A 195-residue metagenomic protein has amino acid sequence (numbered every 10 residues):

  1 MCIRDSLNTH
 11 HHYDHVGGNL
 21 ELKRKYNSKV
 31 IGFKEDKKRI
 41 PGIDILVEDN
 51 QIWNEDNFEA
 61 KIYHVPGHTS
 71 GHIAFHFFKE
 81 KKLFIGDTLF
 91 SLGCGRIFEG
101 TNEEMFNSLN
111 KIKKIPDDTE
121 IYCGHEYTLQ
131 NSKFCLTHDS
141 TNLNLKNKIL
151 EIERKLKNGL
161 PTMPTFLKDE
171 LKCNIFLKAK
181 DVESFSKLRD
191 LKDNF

Functional and structural regions predicted by a protein language model:
R4, I40-L136, D193: Catalytic core of the metallo-beta-lactamase
R4-K61, E151-K155: Active-site HxH/HxHxD metal-binding segment of metal-dependent hydrolases
H10, L22, D87, H125 (+1 more regions): Residue-level signal for inorganic ion chemistry
N19, K37, D44, N50 (+7 more regions): Generic secondary-structure boundary/loop-capping signal
K23-K25, T101-N102, D139-S140: Glycine-rich, phosphate-binding/catalytic loops in enzymes
N27-K34, F84-G86, N142-N147: Short hydrophobic/aromatic-enriched beta-strand-loop microsegments
N110-E120, L129-F195: Accessory terminal helices/loops
